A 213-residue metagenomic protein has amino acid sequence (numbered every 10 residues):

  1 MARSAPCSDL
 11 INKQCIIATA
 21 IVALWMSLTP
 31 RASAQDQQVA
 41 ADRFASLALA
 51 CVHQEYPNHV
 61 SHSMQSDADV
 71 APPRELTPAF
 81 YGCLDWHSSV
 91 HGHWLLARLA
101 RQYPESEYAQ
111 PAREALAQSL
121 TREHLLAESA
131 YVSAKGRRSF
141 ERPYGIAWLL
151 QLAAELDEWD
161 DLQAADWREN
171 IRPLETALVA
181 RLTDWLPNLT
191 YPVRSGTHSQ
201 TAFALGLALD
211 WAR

Functional and structural regions predicted by a protein language model:
A2-A18: Bacterial N-terminal signal peptides that target proteins for export
I17-S27: Bacterial N-terminal signal peptides
P30-S33: Sec/Tat signal peptide C-region and signal peptidase I cleavage site
Q35-Y81: Low-complexity, Ser/Thr/Pro/Gly-enriched N-terminal "stalk/linker" regions
L49, H53, Y81-G82, T121 (+2 more regions): HEAT/HEAT-like alpha-solenoid repeats
E75, V90, L99-A208: Extended ligand-binding groove/face enriched in aromatic
D85-W94: Beta-strand-rich domains and repeat architectures in extracellular enzymes and scaffolds, especially beta-propellers
A212-R213: Long, repeat-rich segments with strong aromatic
